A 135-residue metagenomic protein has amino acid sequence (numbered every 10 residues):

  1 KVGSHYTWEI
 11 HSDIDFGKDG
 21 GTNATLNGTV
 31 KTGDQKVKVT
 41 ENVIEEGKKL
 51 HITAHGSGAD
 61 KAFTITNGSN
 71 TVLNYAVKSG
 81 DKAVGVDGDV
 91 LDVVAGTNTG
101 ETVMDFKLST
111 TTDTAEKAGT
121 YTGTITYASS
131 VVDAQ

Functional and structural regions predicted by a protein language model:
K1-N67, L91-Q135: N-terminal small/polar-rich segments of proteins
A59-V84: A surface/secretory-pathway sequence property marking extracellular, secreted, or lumenal proteins enriched
